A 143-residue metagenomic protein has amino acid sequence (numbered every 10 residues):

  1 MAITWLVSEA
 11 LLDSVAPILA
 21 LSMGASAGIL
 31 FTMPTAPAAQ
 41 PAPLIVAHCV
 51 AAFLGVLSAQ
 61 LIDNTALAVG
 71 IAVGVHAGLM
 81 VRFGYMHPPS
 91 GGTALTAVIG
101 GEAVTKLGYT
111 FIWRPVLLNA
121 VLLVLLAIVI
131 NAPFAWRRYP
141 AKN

Functional and structural regions predicted by a protein language model:
M1-L57, L61-G70, L79, V104-N143: Alpha-helical transmembrane segments and their membrane-interface boundaries that form or gate the permeation pathway
V75-A77: A generic, well-ordered mixed alpha/beta core segment in the N-terminal half of proteins
V81-M86: Short loop segments and helix-boundary regions at transmembrane helix junctions of multi-pass inner-membrane proteins
H87-T93: Transmembrane helix boundary and interhelical junction motifs in multipass membrane proteins
L95-K106: Short, membrane-exposed interhelical loops at transmembrane-helix boundaries
